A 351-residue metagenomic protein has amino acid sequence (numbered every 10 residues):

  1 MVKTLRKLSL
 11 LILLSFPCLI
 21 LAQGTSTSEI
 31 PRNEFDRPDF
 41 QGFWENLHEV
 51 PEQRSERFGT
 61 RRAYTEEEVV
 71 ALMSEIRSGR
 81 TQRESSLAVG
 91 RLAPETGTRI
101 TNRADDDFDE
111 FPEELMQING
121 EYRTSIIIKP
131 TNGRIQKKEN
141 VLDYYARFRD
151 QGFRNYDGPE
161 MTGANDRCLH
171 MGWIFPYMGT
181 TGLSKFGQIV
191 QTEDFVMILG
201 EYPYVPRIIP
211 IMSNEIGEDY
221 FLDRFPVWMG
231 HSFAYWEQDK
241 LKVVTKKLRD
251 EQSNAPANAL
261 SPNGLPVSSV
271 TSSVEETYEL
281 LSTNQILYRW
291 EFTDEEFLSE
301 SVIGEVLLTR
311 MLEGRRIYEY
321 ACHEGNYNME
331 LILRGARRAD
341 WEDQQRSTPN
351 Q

Functional and structural regions predicted by a protein language model:
M1-I12: Bacterial N-terminal signal peptides that target proteins for export
Q23-Q351: PEST-like low-complexity, intrinsically disordered acidic/proline/serine-rich tracts that flank trafficking/processing
